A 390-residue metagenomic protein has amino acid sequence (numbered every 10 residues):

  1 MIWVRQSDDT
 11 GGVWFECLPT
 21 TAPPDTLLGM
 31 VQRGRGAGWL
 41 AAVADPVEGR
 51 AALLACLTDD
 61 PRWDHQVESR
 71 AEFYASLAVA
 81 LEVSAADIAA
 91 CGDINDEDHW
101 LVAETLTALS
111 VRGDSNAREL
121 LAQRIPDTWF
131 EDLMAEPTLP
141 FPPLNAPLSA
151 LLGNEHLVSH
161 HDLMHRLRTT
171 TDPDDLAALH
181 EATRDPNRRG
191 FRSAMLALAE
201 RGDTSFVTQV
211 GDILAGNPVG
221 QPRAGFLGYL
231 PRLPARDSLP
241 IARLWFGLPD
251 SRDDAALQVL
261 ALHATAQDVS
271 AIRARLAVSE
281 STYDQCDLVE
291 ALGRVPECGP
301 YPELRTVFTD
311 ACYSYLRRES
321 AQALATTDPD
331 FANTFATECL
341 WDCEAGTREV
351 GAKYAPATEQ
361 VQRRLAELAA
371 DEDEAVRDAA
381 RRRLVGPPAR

Functional and structural regions predicted by a protein language model:
M1-T20, L28-A51, A55, R62-V83 (+15 more regions): Structural detector for internal amphipathic alpha-helices that build alpha-solenoid repeat scaffolds
P24, R50, P173-L176, V207 (+5 more regions): Core helices of alpha-solenoid repeat scaffolds
A122-P126, A366-E372: TPR/TPR-like (Sel1-like) alpha-helical repeat modules
A332, C343-G346, A375: HEAT/HEAT-like alpha-solenoid repeats
Q362, A375-V376: A generic membrane alpha-helix/interface feature
